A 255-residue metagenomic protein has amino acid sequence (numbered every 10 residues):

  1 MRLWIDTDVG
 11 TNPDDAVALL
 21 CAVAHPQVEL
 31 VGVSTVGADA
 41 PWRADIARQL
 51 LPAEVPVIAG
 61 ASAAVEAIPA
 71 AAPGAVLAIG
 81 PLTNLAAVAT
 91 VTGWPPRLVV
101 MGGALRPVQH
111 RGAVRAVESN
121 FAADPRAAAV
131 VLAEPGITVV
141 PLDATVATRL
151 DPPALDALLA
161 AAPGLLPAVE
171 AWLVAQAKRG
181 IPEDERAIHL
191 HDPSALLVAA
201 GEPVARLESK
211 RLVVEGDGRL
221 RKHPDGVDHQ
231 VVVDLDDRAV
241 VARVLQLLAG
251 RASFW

Functional and structural regions predicted by a protein language model:
M1-D45, A61-A147: Active-site histidine-anchored catalytic micro-motif
M1-R2, A18-A24, E29, A122 (+1 more regions): Conformational coupling and interaction surfaces
V31, V55-P56, W94, S253: Secondary-structure boundary/capping residues
A40-A75, G218-R219, G226-A249: Metal-dependent C-N hydrolase catalytic cores
Q49-L50, V117, D156-L158: Short, hinge-like loop/turn segments at secondary-structure boundaries
P52-A53, T90, G103, A133-G136 (+2 more regions): Generic secondary-structure signature for well-ordered alpha-helical cores
